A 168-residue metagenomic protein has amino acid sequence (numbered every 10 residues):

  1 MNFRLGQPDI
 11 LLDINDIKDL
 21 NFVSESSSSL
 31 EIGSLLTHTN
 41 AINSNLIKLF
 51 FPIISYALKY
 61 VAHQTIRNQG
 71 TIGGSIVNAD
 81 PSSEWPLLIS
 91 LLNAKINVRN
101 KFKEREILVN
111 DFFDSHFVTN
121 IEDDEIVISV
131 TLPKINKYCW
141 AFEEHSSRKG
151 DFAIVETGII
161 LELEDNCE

Functional and structural regions predicted by a protein language model:
M1-E168: C-terminal structural segment of proteins
